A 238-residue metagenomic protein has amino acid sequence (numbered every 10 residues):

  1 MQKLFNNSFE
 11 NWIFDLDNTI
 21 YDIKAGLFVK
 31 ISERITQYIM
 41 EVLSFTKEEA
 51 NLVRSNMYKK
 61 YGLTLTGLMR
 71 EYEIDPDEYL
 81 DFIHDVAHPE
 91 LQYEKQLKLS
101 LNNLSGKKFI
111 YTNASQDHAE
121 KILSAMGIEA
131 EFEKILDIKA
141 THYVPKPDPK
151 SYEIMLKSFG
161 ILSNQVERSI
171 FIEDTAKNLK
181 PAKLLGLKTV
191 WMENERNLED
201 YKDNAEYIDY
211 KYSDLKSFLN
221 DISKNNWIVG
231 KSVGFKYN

Functional and structural regions predicted by a protein language model:
M1-F9, Q116, E120-N238: Asp-based, Mg2+/Mn2+-dependent phosphohydrolase catalytic module
K3-Q96, D117: N-terminal helical cap/lid subdomain that shapes the substrate entry/recognition surface in HAD-like hydrolases
D22, I110-T112, W191: Hydrophobic residues in well-ordered beta-strands that form the structural core
K47-E49, N102-K107, S163-Q165: Short, surface-exposed connector motifs at secondary-structure boundaries
G67, S100-N103, P181: Well-formed, non-transmembrane alpha-helical positions, independent of function
E78-P89, L97-M126, F132-I138: Substrate-recognition element of Asp-dependent hydrolases with the DxDx(T/V) motif
Y93, Y111, V144: Residue-level marker of regulatory loop/turn positions in helix-turn-helix DNA-binding domains and in histidine
